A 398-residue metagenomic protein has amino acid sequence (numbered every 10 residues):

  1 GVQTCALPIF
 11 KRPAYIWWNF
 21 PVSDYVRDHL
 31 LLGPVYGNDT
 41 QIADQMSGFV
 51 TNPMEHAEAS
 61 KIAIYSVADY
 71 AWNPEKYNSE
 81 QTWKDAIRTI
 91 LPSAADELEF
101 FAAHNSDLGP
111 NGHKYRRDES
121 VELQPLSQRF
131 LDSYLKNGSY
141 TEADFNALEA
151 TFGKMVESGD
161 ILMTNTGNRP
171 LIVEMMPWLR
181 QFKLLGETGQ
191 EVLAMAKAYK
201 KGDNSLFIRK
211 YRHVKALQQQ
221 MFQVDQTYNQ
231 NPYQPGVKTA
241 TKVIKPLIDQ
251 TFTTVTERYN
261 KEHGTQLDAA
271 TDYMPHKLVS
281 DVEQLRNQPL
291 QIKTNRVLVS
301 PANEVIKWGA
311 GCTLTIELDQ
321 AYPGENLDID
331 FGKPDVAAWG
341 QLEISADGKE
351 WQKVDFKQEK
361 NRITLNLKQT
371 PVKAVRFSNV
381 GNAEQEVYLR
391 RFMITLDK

Functional and structural regions predicted by a protein language model:
G1-I87: Catalytic-core regions of glycoside hydrolase
V2-L7, K210, Q219, Q223-A269: Short, small-residue-biased leader/transition segments that mark boundaries at the very start of proteins
T4, A338-Q352, A374-S378: Short beta-strand segments and strand-loop junctions that repeat across beta-rich extracellular domains
E58-Y140: Charged, amphipathic alpha-helical linkers/stalks
L131-Q223: Substrate-recognition/cap regions that form aromatic- and gly/pro-loop-enriched pockets for small-molecule ligands
T241, L247, N260-G324, D330-G340 (+3 more regions): Disordered, acidic Ser/Thr/Pro-rich linker "stalks" and the adjacent N-terminal cap of the next globular domain
K349-K368: Extracellular carbohydrate recognition and processing domains and analogous Trp-centered ligand-binding platforms
F377-Q385: Short beta-strand-plus-loop segments that form exposed binding edges in beta-rich domains
